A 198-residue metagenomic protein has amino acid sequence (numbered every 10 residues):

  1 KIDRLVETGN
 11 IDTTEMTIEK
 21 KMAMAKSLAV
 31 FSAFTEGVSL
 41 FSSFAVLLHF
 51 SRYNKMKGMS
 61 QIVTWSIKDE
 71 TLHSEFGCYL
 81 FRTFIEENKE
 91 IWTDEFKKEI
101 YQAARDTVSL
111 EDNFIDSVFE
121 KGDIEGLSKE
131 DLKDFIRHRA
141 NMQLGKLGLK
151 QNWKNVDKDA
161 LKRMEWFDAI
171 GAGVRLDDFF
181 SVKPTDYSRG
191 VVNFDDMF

Functional and structural regions predicted by a protein language model:
K1-F198: Non-heme di-metal
